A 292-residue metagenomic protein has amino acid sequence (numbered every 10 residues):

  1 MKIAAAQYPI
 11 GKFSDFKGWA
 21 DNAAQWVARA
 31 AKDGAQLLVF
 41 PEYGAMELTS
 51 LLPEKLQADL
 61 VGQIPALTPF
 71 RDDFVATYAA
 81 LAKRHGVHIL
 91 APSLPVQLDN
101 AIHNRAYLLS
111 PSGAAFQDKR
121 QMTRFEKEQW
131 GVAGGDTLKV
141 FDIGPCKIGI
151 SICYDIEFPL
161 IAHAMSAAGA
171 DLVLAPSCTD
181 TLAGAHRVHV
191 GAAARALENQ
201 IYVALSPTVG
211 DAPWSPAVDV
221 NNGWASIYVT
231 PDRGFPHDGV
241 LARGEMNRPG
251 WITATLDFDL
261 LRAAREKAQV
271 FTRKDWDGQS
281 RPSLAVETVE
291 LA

Functional and structural regions predicted by a protein language model:
M1-K12, V39, R105, D118 (+2 more regions): Active-site-proximal beta-strand elements of phosphoester/diester hydrolases
A4, Y107-L109, A115, S226-Y228 (+1 more regions): Conserved hydrophobic/aromatic positions in well-ordered beta-strands
Q7-S14, A58-A66, C146-I148, L172-D180: Short, basic, glycine/proline-bearing loop/turn elements
P9-K12, G44-E47, L260: Feature marks short, surface-exposed loop/turn motifs that line or immediately flank catalytic pockets and channel
F16-P111, D180-A194, N199: Cys-nucleophile CN-hydrolase/nitrilase-fold catalytic domain and related Cys-dependent amidase chemistry that acts on
F70, F74-L90, E157-P249: CN hydrolase (nitrilase-like) catalytic-core segments centered on the catalytic cysteine and neighboring Lys/Glu
A80, V96-A168, T181-A194: Active-site catalytic loop in hydrolytic enzyme cores
V140, V209-A292: C-terminal beta-strand edge segments of enzyme domains
